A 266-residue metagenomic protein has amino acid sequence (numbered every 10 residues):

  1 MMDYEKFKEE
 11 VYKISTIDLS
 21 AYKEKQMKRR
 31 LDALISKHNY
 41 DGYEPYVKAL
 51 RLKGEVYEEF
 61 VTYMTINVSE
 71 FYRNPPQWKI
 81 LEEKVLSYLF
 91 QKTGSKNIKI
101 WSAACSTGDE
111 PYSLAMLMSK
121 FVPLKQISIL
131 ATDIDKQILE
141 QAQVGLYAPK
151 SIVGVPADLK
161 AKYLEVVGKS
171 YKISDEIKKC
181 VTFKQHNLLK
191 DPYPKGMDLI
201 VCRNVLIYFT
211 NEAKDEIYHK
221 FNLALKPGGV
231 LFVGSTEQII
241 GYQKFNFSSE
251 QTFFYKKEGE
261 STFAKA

Functional and structural regions predicted by a protein language model:
M2-I98, Y218: Conserved AdoMet
L81, I200, L225: Residue-level signal for inorganic ion chemistry
S95-G108, S128-L130: Conserved class I S-adenosyl-L-methionine
T107-V122: Conserved SAM-binding loop of SAM-dependent methyltransferases across substrates and taxa, primarily the Class I
I127-V201, V205-A213, Q238-I240, F245 (+1 more regions): Extended basic-aromatic, gly/pro-enriched interface segments that bind polyanionic ligands
D215-P227: A short glycine-rich, Lys/Arg-flanked "PGG" loop and its adjoining helix->strand segment in the class I
P227-S235: Conserved beta-strand signature within the Rossmann-like core of class I S-adenosyl-L-methionine
E250-F254: Short hydrophobic/aromatic beta-strand or adjacent loop that forms the aromatic wall/cage of a ligand/substrate-binding
